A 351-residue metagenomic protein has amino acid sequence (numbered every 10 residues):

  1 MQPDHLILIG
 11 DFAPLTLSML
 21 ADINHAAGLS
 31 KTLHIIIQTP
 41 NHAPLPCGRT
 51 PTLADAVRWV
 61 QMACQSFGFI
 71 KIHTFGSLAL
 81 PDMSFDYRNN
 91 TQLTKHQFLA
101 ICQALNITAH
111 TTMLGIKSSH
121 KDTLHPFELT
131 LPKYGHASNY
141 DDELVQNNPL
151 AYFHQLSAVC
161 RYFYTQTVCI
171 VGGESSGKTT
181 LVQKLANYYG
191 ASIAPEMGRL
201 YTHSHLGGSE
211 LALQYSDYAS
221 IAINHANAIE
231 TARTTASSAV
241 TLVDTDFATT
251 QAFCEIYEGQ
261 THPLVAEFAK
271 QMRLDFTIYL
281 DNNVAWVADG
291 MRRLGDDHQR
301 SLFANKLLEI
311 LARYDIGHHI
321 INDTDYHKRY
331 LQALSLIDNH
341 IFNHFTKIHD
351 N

Functional and structural regions predicted by a protein language model:
M1-T165: Nucleotidyltransferase catalytic core that binds NTPs
T52-S66, L211-A236: Short, structured active-site "lid" loops
I170: Hydrophobic anchor at the beta1->P-loop junction of P-loop NTPases
E174: The conserved Walker
K178: Conserved lysine of the Walker
Q183, N187-E230: Conserved substrate/cofactor phosphate-moiety recognition/catalytic segment in nucleotide-dependent phosphotransferases
S220-M272, V287: Glycine-rich phosphate-binding loop used to anchor ATP phosphates in small-molecule kinases, encompassing both
E258-Q260, L264-H327: A glycine- and Lys/Arg-enriched "phosphate-lid" helix/loop adjacent to the NTP-binding pocket of small-molecule kinases
